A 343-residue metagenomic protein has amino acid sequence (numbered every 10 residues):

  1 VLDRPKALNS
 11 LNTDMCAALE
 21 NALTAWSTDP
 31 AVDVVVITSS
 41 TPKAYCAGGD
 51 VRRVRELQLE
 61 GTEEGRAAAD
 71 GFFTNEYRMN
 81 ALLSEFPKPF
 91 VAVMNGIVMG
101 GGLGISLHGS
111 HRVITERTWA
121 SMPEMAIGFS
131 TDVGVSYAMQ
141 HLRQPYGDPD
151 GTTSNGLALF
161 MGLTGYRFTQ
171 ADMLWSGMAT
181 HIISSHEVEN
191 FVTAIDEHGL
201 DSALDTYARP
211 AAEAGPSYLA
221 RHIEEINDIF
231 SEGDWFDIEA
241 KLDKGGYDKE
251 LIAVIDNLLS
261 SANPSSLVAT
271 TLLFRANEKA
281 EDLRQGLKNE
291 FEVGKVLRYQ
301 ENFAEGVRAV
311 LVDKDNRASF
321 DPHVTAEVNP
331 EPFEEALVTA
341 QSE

Functional and structural regions predicted by a protein language model:
V1-T38, Q341-E343: Conserved CoA-thioester-binding segment of acyl-CoA-metabolizing enzymes
D14, A18, N75, A269: Charged catalytic carboxylate motif
A22-W26, L83, L142, L297: Hydrophobic helix-cap positions at the C-terminus of alpha-helices in RecA-like/P-loop ATPase nucleotide-binding cores
I37, D50, I105-S106, M173 (+2 more regions): Hydrophobic/aromatic residues within transmembrane alpha-helices of multi-pass small-molecule transporters
S39-R78, A126-G128, T325-A326, A336: Glycine- (often His-adjacent) and acidic-residue-rich active-site loop that binds/positions the CoA thioester
S40-K43, Q58-A67, R143-L157, K244-K249 (+3 more regions): Intrinsically disordered, low-complexity coil segments
R66-F73, Y77-M94, V98-G109, V113-E224 (+1 more regions): Conserved catalytic cores of soluble enzyme domains, especially glycine-rich substrate-binding beta-alpha loops
F168-A171, H186-E343: C-terminal alpha-helix plus adjacent terminal tail
